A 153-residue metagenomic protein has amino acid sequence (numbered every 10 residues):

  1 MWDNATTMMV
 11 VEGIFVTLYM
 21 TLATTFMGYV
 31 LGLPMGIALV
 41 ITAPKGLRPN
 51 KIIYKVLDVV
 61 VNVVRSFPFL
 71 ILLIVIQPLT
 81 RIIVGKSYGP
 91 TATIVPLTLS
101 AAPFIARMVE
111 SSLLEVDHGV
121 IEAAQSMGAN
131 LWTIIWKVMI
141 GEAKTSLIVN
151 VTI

Functional and structural regions predicted by a protein language model:
M1-A5: Short membrane-interfacial helix/loop motifs at transmembrane-helix boundaries
V10, I14, L18, V56 (+4 more regions): Hydrophobic alpha-helical elements at and bordering transmembrane segments of multi-pass membrane proteins
V10-I41: Transmembrane alpha-helix signature in integral membrane proteins
E12-M20, N62-R65, F69-F104: Loop-to-helix entry region at the N-terminal start of transmembrane alpha-helices in multi-pass membrane transporters
L18, L22, L131-I153: Transmembrane alpha-helices
V30-I37, A92-V95, L99-I121, T152: Membrane-embedded alpha-helices of multi-pass transport/permease systems
A38-I76, L97, M108-S111, E115: Cytoplasmic-entry segments and transmembrane alpha-helices of multi-pass inner-membrane transporters
L113-A143: Short helix-to-coil transition segments within interhelical loops that connect adjacent transmembrane helices
